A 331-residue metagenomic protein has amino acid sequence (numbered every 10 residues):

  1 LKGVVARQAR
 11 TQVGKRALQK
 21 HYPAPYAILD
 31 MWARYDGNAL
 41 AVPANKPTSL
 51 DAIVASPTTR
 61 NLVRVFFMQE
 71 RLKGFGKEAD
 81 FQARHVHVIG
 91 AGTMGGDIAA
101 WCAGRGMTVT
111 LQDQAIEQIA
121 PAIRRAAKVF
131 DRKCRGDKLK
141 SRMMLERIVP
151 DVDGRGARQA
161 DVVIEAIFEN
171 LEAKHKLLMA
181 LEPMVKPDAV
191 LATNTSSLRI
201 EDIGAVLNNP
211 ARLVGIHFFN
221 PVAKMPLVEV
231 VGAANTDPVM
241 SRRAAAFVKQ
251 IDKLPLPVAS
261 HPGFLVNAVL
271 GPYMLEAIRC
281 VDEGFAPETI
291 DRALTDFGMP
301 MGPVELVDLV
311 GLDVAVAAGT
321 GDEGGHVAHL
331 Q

Functional and structural regions predicted by a protein language model:
L1-Q82, L312, G325-Q331: Intrinsically disordered, low-complexity segments enriched in small/flexible residues
K2, A6-A9, Q114-Q118, D131-E201: Rossmann-like NAD(P)-binding element
P25, D30, D36-L50, V231-N235 (+2 more regions): Substrate-binding/catalytic subdomain of NAD(P)-dependent oxidoreductase enzymes
R71-V129, V149, A233: NAD(P)+-binding Rossmann beta1-loop-alpha1 motif at the extreme N-terminus of oxidoreductases
A83, Q159-A160, I290: Local beta-strand N-terminus motif with an aromatic residue
T108-L145, V228-S241, H261-L270, C280: Rossmann-like dinucleotide-binding cores of NAD(P)H-dependent redox enzymes
H175-A246: Rossmann-fold NAD(P)-binding glycine/threonine-rich loop
